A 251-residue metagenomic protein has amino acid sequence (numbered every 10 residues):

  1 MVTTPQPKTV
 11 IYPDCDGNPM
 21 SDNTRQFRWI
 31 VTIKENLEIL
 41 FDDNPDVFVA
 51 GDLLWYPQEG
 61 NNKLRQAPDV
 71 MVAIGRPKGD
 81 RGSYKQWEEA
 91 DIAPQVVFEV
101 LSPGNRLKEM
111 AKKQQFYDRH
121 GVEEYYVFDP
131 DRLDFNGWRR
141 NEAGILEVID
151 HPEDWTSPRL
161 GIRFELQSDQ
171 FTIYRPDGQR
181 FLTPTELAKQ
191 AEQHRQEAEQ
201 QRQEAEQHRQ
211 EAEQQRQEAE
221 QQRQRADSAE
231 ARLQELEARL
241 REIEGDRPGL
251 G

Functional and structural regions predicted by a protein language model:
V2-D22, N36-I39, W55-P68, A73-V96 (+2 more regions): C-terminal interaction segment
D22, F27-L40, F48: A structured, charge-rich N-terminal accessory region that forms the first stable segment of a protein and links
D43-W55: A short acidic/basic microdomain associated with nuclease active sites
P45-F48, K78, Y125: Secondary-structure boundary/capping signal
